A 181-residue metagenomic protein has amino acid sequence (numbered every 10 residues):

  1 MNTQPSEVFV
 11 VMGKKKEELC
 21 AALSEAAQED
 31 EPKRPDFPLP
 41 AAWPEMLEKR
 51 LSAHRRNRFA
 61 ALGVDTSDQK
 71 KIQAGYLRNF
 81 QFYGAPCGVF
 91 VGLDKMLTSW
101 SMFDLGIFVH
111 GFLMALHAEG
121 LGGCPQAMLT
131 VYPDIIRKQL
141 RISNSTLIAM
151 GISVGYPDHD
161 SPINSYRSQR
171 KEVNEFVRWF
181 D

Functional and structural regions predicted by a protein language model:
M1-D181: Acidic, surface-exposed loops and disordered segments
